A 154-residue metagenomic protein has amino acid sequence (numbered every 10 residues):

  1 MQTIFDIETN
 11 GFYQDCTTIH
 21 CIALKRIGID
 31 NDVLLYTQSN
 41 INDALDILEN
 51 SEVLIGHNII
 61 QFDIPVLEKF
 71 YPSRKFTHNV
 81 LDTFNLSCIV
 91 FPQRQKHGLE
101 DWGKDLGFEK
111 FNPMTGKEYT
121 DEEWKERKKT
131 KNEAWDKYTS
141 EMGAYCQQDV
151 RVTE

Functional and structural regions predicted by a protein language model:
M1-C21: Entry/capping segment at the start of metal-dependent catalytic domains with acidic active-site entry clusters
Q2-T3, E52-L54: Generic beta-sheet signal
Y13, L24, G28-I41, V53-E154: Active-site-proximal helix-loop-helix substrate-binding element of RNase H-like nuclease domains
L48-E49: A short, aliphatic-rich alpha-helical micro-motif
